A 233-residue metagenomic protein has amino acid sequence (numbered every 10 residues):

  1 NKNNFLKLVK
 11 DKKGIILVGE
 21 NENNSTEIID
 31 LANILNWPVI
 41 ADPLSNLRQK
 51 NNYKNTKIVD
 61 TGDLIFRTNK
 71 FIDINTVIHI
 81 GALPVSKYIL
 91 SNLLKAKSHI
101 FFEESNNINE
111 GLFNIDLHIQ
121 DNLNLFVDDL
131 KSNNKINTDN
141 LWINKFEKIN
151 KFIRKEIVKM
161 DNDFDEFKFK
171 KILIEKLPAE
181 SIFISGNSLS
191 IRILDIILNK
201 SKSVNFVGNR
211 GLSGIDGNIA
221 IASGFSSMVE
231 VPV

Functional and structural regions predicted by a protein language model:
N1-V9: Conformationally flexible catalytic loops at phosphate/diphosphate-handling active centers
D11-N23, V158-D163: Active-site donor-nucleotide binding/catalytic segment of nucleotide-sugar enzymes
K13-I15, T76, I182, P232-V233: Structural motif
V18-I100, S203-V231: Glycine-rich, anion-gripping cofactor-binding loops and their flanking helix/strand elements in enzyme active sites
N24-E27, K87-Y88, D129, I172 (+1 more regions): Phosphate- and divalent-cation-binding pockets in alpha/beta enzyme and binding domains that engage nucleotide-derived
I74-N75, I115, E180: Local beta-strand N-terminus motif with an aromatic residue
H99-N144: Terminal amphipathic helices with adjacent charged low-complexity linkers/tails
E147-E230: Active-site diphosphate/adenylate-binding microenvironment
